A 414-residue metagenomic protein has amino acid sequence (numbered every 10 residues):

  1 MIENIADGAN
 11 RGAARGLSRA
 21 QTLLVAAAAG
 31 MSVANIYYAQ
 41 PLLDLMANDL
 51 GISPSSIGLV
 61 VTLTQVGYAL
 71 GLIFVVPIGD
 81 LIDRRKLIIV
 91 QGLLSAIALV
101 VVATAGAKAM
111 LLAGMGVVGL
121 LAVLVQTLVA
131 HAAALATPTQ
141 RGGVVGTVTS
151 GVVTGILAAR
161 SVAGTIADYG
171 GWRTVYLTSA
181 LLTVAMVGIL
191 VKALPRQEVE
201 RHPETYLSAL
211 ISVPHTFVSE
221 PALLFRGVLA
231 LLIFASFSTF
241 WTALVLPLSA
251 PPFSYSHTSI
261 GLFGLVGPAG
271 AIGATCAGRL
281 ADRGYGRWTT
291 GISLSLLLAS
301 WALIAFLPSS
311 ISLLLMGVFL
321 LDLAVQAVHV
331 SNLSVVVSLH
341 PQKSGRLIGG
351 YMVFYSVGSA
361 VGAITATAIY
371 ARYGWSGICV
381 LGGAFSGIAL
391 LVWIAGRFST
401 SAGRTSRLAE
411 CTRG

Functional and structural regions predicted by a protein language model:
D7-G16, P195-G227: Juxtamembrane intracellular "pre-TM" segments in multi-pass secondary transporters
L70-K108: Conserved MFS/SLC helix-loop-helix module at the cytosolic interface between two early adjacent transmembrane helices
L72-D83, G273-G286, Y370: Helix-to-loop junctions at the C-terminal end of transmembrane segments in multipass secondary transporters
M115-V152: Cytoplasmic helix-loop-helix junction between adjacent transmembrane helices in 12-TM secondary transporters
L124-A136, A327-H340: Intracellular juxtamembrane helix-capping segments at the cytosolic ends of symmetry-related transmembrane helices
T147-K192: Helix-loop-helix hairpin linking two adjacent transmembrane segments in secondary transporters
R287-N332: C-terminal transmembrane helical hairpin of 12-TM major facilitator-type secondary transporters
